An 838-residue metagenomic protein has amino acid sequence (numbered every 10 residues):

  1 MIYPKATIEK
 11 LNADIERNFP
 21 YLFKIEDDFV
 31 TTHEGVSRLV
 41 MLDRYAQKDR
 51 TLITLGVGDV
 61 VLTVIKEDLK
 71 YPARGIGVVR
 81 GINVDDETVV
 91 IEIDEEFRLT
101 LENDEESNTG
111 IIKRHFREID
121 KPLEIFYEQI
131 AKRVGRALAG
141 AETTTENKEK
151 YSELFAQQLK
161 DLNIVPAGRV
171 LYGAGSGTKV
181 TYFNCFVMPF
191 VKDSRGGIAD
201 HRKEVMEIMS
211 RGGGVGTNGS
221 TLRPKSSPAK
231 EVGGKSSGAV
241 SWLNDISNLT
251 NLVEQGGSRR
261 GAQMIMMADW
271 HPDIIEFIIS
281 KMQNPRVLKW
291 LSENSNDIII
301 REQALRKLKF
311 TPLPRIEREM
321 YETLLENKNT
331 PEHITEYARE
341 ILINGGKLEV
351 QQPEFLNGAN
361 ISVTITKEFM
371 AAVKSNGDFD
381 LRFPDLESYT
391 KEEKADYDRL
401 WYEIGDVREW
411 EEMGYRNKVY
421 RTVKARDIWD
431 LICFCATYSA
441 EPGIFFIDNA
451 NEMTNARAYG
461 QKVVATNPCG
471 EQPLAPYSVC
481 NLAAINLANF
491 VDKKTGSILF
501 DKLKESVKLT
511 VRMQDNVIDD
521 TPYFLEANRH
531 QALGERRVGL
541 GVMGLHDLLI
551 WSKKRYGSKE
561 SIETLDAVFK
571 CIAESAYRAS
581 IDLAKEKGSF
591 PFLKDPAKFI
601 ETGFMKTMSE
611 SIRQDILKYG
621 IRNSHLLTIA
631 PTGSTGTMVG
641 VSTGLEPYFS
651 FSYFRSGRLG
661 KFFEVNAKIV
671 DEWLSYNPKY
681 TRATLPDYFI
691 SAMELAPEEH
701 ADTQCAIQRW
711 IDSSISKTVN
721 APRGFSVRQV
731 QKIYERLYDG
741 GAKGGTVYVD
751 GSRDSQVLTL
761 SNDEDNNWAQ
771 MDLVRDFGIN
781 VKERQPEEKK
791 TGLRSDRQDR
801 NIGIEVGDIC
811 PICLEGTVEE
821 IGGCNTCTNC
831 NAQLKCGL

Functional and structural regions predicted by a protein language model:
M1-D796, I804-G807, P811-E815, E819-I821 (+1 more regions): Extended catalytic cores of very large enzyme megasubunits
L834-L838: Short metal-binding segments enriched for Cys and/or His
